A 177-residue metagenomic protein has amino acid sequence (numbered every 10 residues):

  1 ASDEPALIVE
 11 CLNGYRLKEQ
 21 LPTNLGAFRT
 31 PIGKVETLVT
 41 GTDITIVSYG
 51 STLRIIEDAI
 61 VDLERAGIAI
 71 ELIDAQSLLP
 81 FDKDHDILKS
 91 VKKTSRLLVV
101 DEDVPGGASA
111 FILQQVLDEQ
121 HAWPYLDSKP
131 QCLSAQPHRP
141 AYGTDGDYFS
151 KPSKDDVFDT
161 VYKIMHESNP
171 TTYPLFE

Functional and structural regions predicted by a protein language model:
A1-E4: Internal gly/pro-rich beta-alpha loop/helix module that stabilizes soluble enzyme cofactors or their anionic handles
L12-E177: Thiamine diphosphate
